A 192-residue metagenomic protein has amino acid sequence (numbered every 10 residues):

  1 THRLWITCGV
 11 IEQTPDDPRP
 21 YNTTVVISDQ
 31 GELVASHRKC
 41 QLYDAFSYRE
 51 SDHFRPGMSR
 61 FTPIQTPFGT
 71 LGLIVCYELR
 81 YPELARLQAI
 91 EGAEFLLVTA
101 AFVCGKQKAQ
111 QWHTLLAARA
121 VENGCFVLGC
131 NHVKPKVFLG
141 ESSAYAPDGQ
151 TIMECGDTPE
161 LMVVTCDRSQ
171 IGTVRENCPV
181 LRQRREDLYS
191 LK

Functional and structural regions predicted by a protein language model:
T1-T7, T70, L79-M162: CN hydrolase (nitrilase-like) catalytic-core segments centered on the catalytic cysteine and neighboring Lys/Glu
R3, I11-T14: Glycine-rich, aromatic-flanked loop segments that form ligand/cofactor-binding clefts across common enzyme folds
C8-V10, T23-V26, T62, S142-A144 (+1 more regions): Short beta-strand scaffold segments in enzyme catalytic cores
Q13-D16, K134: Short glycine/acidic-enriched loop and turn motifs that connect beta-strands
P15-E91, C104-T114, N177-V180: Active-site catalytic loop in hydrolytic enzyme cores
S28-G31, A146-D148, C166: Short acidic-glycine loop/turn motifs at beta-strand connectors
E32-A35, Q150-I152, G172-T173: Short helix-loop capping/hinge motifs at secondary-structure junctions, enriched in acidic/polar residues
S169-K192: A short C-terminal boundary segment appended to hydrolase-like catalytic domains
